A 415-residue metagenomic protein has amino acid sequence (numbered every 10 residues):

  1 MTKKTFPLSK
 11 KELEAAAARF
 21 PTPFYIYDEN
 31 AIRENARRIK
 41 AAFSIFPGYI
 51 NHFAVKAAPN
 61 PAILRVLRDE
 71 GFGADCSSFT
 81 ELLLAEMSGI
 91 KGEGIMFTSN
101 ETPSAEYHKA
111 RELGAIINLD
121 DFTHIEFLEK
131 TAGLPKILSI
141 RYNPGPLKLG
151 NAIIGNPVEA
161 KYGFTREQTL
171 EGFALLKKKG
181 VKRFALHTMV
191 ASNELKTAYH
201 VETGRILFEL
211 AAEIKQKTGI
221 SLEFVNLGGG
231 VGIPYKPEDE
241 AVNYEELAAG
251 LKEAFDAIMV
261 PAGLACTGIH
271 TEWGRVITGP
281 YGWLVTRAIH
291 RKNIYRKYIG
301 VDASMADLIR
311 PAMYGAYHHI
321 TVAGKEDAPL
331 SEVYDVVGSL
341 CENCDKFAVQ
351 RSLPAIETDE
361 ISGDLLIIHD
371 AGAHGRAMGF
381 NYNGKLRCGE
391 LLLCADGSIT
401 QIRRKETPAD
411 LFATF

Functional and structural regions predicted by a protein language model:
M1-I117, F122-K136, L170, A174-K182 (+3 more regions): A charged N-terminal "starter" segment
L8-K11, Y27-E34, A58, T123 (+12 more regions): Conserved active-site and cofactor/substrate-binding residues in soluble primary-metabolism enzymes
I32, K56, S78, A110 (+6 more regions): Conserved, mostly hydrophobic/aromatic
A57-P59, T80, E101-P103, D121-T123 (+7 more regions): Active-site-proximal loop/turn and secondary-structure-junction residues that shape catalytic pockets, frequently
G73, M96, I116-N118, S139-R141 (+7 more regions): Structured core elements
G133-L147: Glycine-rich, aromatic-flanked loop segments that form ligand/cofactor-binding clefts across common enzyme folds
P144-K292, N383: Active-site loop/helix belt of alpha/beta enzymes
L264-F415: Charged (often Lys/Glu-rich) extended helix/loop segments that serve as interaction or gating elements
